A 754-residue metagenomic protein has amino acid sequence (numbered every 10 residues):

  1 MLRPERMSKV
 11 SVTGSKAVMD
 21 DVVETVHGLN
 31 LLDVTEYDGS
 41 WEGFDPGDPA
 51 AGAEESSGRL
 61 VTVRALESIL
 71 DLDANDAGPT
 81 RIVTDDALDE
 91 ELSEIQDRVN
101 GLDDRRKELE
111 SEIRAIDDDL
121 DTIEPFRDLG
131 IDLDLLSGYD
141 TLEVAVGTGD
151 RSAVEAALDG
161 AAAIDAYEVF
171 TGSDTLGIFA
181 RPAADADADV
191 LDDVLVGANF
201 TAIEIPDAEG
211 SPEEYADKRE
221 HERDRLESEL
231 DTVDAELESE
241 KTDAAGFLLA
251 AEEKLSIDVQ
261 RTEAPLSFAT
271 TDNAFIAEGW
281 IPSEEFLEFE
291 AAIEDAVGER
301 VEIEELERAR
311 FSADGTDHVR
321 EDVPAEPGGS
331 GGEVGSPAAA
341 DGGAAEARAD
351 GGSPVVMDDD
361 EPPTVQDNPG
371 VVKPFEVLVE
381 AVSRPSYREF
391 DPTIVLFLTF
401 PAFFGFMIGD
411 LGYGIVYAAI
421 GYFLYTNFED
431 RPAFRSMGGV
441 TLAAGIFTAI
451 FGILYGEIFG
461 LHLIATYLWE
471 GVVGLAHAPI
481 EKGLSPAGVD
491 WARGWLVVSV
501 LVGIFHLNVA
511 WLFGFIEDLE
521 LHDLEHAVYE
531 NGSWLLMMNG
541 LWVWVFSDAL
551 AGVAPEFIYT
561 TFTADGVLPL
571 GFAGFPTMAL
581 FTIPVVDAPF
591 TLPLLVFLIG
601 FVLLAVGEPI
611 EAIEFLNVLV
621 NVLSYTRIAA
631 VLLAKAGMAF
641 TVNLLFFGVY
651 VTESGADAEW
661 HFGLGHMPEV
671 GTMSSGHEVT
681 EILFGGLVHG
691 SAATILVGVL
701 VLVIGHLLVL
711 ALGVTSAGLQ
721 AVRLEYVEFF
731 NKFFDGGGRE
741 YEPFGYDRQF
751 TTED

Functional and structural regions predicted by a protein language model:
M1-D391: Long, charged N-terminal accessory/stalk domains
M1-S8, S15-N30, V34, I293-D295 (+3 more regions): Conserved, carboxylate-rich catalytic/transport cores that coordinate ions
